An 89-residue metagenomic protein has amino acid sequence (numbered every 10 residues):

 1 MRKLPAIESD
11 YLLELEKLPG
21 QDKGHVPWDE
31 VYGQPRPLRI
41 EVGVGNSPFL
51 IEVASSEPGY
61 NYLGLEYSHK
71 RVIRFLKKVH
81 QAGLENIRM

Functional and structural regions predicted by a protein language model:
M1-I40, P48-E57: S-adenosyl-L-methionine
P37-M89: SAM cofactor-binding core of SAM-dependent methyltransferases, primarily the Rossmann-like beta-alpha-beta module
